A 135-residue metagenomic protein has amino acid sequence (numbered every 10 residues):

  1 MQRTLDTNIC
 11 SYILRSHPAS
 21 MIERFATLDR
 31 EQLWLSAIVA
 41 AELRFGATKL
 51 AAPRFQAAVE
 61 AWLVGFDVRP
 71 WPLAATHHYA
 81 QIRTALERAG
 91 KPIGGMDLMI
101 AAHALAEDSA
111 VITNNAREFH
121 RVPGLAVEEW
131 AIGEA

Functional and structural regions predicted by a protein language model:
M1, A101, L105-A135: Acidic, PIN/NYN-like endoribonuclease modules and their adjacent C-terminal/linker elements
M1-L35, F45-L63, Q81, R88 (+1 more regions): Short, well-structured N-terminal submotif of metal-dependent ribonuclease cores
D6, R30, A40, A116 (+1 more regions): ATP/adenylate-binding site constellation spanning eukaryotic-like Ser/Thr protein kinases, ABC-transporter
I9-C10, V39, A75, I100 (+1 more regions): Alpha-helix capping/helix-boundary segments
C10-S11, A41-R44, R69, H120 (+1 more regions): Nucleotide phosphate-binding site architecture
A41, A75-H77, G133-A135: A short acidic, often aromatic-flanked loop/helix-cap motif at beta-alpha or helix-coil junctions that lines enzyme
P53, D67-I112: Active-site neighborhoods of divalent-metal-dependent phosphate/nucleic-acid chemistry enzymes
